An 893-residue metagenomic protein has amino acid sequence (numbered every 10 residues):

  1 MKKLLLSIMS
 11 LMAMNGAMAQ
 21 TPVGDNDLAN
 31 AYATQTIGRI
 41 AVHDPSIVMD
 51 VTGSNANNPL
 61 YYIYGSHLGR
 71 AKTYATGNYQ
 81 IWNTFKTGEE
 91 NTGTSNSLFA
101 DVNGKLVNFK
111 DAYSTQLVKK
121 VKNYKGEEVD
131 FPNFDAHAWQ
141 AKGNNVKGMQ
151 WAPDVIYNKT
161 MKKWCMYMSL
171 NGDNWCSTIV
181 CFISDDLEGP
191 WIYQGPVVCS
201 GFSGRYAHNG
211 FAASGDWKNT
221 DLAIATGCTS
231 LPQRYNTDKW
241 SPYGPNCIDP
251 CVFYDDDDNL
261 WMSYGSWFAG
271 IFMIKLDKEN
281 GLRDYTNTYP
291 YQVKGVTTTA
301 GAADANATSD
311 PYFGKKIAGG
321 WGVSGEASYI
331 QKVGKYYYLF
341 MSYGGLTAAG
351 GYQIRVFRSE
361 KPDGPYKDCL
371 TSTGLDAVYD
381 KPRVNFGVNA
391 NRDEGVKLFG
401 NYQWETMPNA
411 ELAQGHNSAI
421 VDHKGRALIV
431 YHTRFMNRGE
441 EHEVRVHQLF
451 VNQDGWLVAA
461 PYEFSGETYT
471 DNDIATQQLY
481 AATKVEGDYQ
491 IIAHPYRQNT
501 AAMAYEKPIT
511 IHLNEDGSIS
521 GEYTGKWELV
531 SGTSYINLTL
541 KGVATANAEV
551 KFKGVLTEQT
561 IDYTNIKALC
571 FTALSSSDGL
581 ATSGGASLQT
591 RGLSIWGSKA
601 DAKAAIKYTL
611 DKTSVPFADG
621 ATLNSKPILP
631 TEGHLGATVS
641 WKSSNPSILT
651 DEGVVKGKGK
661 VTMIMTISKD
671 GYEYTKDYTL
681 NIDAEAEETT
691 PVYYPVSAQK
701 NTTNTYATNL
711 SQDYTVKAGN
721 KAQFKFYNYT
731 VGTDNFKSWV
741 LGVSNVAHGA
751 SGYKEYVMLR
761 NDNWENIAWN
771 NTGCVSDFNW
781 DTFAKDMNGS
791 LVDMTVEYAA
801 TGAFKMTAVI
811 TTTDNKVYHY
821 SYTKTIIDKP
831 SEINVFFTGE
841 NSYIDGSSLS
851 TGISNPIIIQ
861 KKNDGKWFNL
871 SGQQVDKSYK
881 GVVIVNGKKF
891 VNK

Functional and structural regions predicted by a protein language model:
L4-A13: Sec-dependent N-terminal signal peptides
M18, T851-K893: C-terminal outer-membrane/trafficking sorting elements
Q20-D601: Carbohydrate-active catalytic/glycan-binding domains of CAZyme proteins, especially the secreted or lumenal ectodomains
P250, K785, G789-A799, F804-I810: Short tryptophan-centered beta-strand motifs in secreted/extracellular beta-sheet-rich domains of glycan-recognition
G585, S821-T851: Ligand-recognition surfaces built from glycine- and aromatic
D601-T689: Beta-rich interaction/scaffold domains
Q699-W769: Secretory/extracellular carbohydrate-interaction modules and structurally similar beta-sandwich "look-alikes"
N770-D793: Short, aromatic/His-centered strand-loop micro-motif at the edge of beta-sheets
